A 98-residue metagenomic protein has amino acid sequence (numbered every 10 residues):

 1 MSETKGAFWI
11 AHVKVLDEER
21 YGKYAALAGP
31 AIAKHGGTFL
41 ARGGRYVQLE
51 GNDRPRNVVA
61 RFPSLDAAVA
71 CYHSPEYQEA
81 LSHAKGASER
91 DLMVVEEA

Functional and structural regions predicted by a protein language model:
M1-R56, R61-H73, E96-A98: Short S/T/G/P-rich N-terminal loop/turn motif that feeds into the first structured element of a domain
L65-M93: C-terminal structural segments of small proteins and small subunits
